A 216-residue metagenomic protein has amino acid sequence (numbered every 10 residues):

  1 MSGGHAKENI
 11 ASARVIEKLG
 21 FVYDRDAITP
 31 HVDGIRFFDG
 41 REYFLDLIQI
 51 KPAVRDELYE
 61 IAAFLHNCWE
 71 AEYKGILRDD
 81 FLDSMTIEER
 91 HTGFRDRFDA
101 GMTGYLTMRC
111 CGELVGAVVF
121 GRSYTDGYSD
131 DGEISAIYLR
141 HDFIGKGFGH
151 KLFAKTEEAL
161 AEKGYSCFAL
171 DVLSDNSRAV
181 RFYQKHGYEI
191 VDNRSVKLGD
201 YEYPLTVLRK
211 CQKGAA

Functional and structural regions predicted by a protein language model:
M1-I48, K213-A216: Acyl-donor (CoA/ACP) binding surface of acyl/acetyltransferases
G3-A11, L170-V180, K197-E202: Conserved beta-strand-loop-alpha-helix junction that forms the acyl-donor binding cleft
H5-A6, I137-I144, L173: A short, internal acetyl-CoA/4′-phosphopantetheine-binding micro-motif in the GNAT/acyltransferase core
I10, K146, H150: Residues forming the Rossmann-fold NAD(P)(H) cofactor-binding site
I16, Y183, Y188: Conserved active-site tyrosine of GNAT-family acetyltransferases
F38-E42, T103, Y203-L208: Short hydrophobic/aromatic beta-strand or adjacent loop that forms the aromatic wall/cage of a ligand/substrate-binding
L47-I48, P52-D142, H150-K155, A159 (+2 more regions): Acetyl-CoA-dependent GNAT
